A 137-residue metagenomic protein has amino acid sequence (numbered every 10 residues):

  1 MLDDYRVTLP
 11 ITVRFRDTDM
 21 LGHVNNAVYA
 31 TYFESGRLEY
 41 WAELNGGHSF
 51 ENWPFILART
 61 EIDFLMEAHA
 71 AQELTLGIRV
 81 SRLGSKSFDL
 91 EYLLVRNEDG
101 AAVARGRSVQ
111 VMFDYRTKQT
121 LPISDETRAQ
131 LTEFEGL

Functional and structural regions predicted by a protein language model:
M1-E43: Catalytic strand-loop segment that frames the active site of acyl-thioester-processing enzymes
L2-L9, H69-A70, S81-L137: HotDog/MaoC-like acyl-thioester-processing domains
P10-R14, D63, V109: Generic structural detector for well-ordered beta-strands
V13-D19, F50-E51, R116-K118: Residue-level signal for pocket-adjacent positions within structured domains
M20, Y29-Y32, I56, E91 (+1 more regions): Residue-level recognition of specific faces of alpha-helices
G22, I78, K118: Hydrophobic pocket/interface hotspot
G22, T31, F55, A101 (+1 more regions): Residues that recognize and position ribonucleotide moieties
Y40-F88: Hydrophobic beta-strand-centered segment that forms part of the acyl-chain substrate-binding groove
